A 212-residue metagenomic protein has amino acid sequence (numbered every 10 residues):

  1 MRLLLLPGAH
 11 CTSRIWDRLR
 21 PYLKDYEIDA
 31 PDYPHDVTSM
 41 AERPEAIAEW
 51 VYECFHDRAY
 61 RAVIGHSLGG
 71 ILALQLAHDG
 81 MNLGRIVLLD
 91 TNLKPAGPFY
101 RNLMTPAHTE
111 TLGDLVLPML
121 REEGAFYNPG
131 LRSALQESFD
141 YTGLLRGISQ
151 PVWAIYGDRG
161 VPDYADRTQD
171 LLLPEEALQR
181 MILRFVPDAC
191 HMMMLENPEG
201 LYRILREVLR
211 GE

Functional and structural regions predicted by a protein language model:
H10-R18: Serine-hydrolase catalytic-loop signature spanning alpha/beta hydrolases and amidase-signature enzymes
D17-R20, D29-A62, T105: Active-site loop/oxyanion-hole signature of alpha/beta-hydrolase fold enzymes
G65-G69, A73: Gly/Ala-rich beta-loop-alpha elbow adjacent to hydrolase catalytic centers
L74-H78, N82-D114: Flexible "cap/lid" loop of the alpha/beta hydrolase fold
N128-L144, R167-T168: Active-site nucleophile elbow and catalytic-triad environment of alpha/beta-hydrolase enzymes
I148, A154-Y156: Short beta-strand/loop motif that positions the catalytic acidic residue of the alpha/beta-hydrolase fold
Y156-A189: Conserved loop-alpha-helix segment in the C-terminal half of the alpha/beta-hydrolase fold that carries the catalytic
A189-P198: Catalytic histidine-centered segment of alpha/beta-hydrolase-like enzymes
